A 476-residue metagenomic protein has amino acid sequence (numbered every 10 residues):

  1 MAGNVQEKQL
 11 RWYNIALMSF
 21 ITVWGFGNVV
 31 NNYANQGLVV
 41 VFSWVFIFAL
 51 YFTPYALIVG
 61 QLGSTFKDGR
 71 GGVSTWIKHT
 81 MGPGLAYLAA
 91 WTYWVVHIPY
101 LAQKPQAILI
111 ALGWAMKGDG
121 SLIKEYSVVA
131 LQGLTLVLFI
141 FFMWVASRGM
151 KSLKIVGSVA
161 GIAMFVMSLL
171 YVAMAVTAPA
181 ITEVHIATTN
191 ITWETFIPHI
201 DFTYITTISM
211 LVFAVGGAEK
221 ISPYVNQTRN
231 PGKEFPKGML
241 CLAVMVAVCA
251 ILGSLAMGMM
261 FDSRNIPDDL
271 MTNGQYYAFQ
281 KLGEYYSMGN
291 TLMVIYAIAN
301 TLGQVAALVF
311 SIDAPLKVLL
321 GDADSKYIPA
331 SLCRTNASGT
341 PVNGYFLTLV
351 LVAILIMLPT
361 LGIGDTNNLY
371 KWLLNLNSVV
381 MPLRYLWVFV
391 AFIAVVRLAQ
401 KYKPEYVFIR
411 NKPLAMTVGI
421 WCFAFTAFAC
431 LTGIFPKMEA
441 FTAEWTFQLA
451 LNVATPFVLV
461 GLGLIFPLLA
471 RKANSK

Functional and structural regions predicted by a protein language model:
M1-F42, F46, F52-G60, D68 (+1 more regions): Membrane-interface "cap" regions at the ends of multi-pass membrane proteins
Q6-E7, T335-N336, Y385-F435, F447-Q448: C-terminal membrane-solvent junction of multi-pass transporters and transport-like membrane proteins
K8, F42, E125-A130, I155-V294 (+1 more regions): Helix-loop-helix junctions that connect adjacent transmembrane segments in multi-pass membrane transporters
W12-S19, K117-K151, F165-A173, L211-V215 (+3 more regions): Transmembrane alpha-helical segments of multi-pass small-molecule transport proteins
P54-Q61, G69-T135, Q304-P315, N375 (+1 more regions): Hydrophobic transmembrane alpha-helices that form the core helical bundles of multi-pass secondary transporters
T75-W76, G82, G238-V309, I328-N377: TM-loop-TM module centered on a large, flexible mid-protein loop between adjacent transmembrane helices in multi-pass
K78, Q106-A130, M167, Q227-P231 (+2 more regions): Helix-loop-helix connectors at the membrane interface of multi-pass transporters/channels
T92-I108, K220-Y224, S287-A330, Y385-F392: Membrane-helix boundary/coupling elements in multi-pass transport proteins
